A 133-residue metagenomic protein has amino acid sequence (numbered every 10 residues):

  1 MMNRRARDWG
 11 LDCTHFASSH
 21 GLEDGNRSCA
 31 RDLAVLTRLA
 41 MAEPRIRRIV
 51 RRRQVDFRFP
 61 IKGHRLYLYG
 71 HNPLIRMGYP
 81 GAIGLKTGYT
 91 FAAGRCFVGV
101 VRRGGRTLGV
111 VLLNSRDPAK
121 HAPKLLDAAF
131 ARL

Functional and structural regions predicted by a protein language model:
M1-L133: Penicillin-recognizing serine hydrolase domain
